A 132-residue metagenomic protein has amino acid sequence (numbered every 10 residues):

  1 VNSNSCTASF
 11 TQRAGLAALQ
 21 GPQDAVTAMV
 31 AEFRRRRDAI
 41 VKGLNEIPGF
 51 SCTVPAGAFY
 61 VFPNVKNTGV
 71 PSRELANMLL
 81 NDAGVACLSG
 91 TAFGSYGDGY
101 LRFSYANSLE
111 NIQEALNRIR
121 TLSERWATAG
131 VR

Functional and structural regions predicted by a protein language model:
V1-R132: PLP-dependent class I/II
